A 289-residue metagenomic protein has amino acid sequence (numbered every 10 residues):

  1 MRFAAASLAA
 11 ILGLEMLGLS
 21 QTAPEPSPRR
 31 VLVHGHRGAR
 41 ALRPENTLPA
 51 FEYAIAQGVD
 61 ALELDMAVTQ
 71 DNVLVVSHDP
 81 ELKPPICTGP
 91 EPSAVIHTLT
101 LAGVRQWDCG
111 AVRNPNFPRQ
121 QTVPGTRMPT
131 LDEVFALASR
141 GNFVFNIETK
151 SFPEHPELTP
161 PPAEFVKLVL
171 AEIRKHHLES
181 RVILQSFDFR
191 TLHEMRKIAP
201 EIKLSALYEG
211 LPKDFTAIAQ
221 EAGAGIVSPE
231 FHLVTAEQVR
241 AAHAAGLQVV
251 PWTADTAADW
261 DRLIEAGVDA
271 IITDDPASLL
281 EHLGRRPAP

Functional and structural regions predicted by a protein language model:
M1-A9: Sec-dependent signal peptide recognition, specifically the positively charged N-region followed immediately by
R2-F3, E15-P289: Phosphate-group recognition and catalysis centered on beta-loop-alpha active-site segments
L8-M16: Secretory targeting and sorting signals
